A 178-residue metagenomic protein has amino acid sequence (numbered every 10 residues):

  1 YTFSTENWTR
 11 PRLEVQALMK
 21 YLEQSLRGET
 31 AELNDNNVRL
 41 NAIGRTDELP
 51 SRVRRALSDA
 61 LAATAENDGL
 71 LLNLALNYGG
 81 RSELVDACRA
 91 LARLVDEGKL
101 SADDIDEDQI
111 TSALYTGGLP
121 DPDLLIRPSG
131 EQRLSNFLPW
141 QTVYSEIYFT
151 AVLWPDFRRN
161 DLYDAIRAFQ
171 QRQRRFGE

Functional and structural regions predicted by a protein language model:
Y1-E178: Flexible, compositionally biased loop and terminal segments
